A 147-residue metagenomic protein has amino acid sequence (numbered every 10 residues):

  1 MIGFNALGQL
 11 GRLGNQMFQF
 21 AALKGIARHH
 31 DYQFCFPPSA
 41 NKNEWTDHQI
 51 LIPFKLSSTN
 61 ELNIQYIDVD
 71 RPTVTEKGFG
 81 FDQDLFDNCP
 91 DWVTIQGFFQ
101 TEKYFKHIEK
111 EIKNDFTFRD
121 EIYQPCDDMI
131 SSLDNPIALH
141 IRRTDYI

Functional and structural regions predicted by a protein language model:
M1-N5: Extracellular/lumenal mucin-like low-complexity stalks
G8-F18: A short, glycine/small-residue-rich beta-strand->loop->alpha-helix junction that serves as a flexible
Q16-R28: Histidine-anchored nucleotide/phosphate-binding helix
Y32: Short glycine/serine/threonine/alanine-rich loop segments
C35: TRNA-binding/sensing appendages of the translation machinery
S39-I147: Secretory-pathway luminal glycosyltransferase catalytic domains
